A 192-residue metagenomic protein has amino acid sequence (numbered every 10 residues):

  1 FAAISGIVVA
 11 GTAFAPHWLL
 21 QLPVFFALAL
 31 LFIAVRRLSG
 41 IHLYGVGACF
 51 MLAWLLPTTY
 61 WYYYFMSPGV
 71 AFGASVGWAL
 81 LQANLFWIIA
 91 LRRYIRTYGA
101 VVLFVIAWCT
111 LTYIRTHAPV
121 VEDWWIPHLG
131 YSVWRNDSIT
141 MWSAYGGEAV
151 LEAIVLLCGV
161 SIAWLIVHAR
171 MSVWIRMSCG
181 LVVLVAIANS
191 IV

Functional and structural regions predicted by a protein language model:
F1-V192: Membrane-embedded alpha-helical bundles of multi-pass enzymes that act on lipidic or dolichyl-linked glycan substrates
